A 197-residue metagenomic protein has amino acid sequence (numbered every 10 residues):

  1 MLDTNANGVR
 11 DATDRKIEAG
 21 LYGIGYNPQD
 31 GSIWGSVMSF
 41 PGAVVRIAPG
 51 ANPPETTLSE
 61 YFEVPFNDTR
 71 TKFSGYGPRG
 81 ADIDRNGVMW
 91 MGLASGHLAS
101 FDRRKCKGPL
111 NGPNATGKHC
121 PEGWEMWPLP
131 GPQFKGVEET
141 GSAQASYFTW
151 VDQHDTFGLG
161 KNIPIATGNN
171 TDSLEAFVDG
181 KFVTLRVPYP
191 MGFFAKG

Functional and structural regions predicted by a protein language model:
N7: Acidic carboxylate motifs that coordinate Ca2+ or other divalent cations, activating on Asp/Glu
D11-D30, S74-V88, P132-N162, K196-G197: Structural signature of eukaryotic scaffold interfaces centered on beta-propeller domains
T13-A19, Y61-S74, A115-C120, E125-Y147 (+1 more regions): Surface loop/turn motifs at the tips and blade-to-blade linkers of beta-strand repeat domains
S32-S36, V88-G92, N162-A166: Conserved beta-propeller blade signature
S39-F40, G50, A94-S95, R104 (+1 more regions): Residue-level signature of beta-propeller blades and closely related beta-rich strand-turn architectures in secreted
P41-V45, H97-A99, D172-E175: Structural signal for beta-propeller blades
R46-E55, F101-G123, A176-Y189: Short loop/turn segments immediately following beta-strands, especially the blade-tip and inter-blade linker loops
L98-S100, A195-G197: Blade-level signature of beta-propeller repeat domains, shared across WD40, Kelch, NHL, RCC1 and BNR/Asp-box propellers
